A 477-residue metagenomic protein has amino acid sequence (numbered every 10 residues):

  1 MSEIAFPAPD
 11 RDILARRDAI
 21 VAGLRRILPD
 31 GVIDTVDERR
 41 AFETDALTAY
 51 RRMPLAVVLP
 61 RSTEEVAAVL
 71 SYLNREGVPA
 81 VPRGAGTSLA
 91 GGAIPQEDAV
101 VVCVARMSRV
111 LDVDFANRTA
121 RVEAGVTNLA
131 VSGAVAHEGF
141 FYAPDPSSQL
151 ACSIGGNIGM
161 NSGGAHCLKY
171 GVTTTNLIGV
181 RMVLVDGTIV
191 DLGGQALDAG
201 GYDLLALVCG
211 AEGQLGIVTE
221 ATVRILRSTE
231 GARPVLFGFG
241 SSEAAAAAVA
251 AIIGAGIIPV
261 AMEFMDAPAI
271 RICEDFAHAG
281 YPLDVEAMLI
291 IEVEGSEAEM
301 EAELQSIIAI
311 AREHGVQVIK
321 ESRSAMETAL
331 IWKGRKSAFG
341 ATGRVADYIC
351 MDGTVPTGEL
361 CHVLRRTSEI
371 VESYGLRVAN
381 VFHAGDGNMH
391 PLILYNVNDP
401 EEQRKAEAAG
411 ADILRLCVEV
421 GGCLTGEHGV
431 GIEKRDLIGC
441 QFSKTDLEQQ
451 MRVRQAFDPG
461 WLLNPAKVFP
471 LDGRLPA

Functional and structural regions predicted by a protein language model:
M1-A477: Noncatalytic alpha-helical scaffold of FAD-dependent oxidoreductases
